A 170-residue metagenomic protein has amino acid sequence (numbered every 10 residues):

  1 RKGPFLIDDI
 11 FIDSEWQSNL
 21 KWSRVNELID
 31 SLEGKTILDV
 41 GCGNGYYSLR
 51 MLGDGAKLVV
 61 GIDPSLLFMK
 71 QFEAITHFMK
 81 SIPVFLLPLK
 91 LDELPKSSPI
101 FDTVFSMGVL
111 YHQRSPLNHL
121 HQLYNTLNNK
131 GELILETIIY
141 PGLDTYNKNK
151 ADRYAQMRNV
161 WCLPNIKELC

Functional and structural regions predicted by a protein language model:
E15-K35: Conserved alpha-helix/loop element of class I SAM-dependent methyltransferases that forms part of the SAM/SAH-binding
K35-G43: Conserved class I S-adenosyl-L-methionine
N44-G55: Conserved SAM-binding loop of SAM-dependent methyltransferases across substrates and taxa, primarily the Class I
K80-D92: Conserved SAM-binding strand-loop segment of SAM-dependent methyltransferases
P95-V104: A short acidic, Gly/Pro-enriched loop at the edge of an enzyme's catalytic core that lines a small-molecule cofactor
L117-E132: A short glycine-rich, Lys/Arg-flanked "PGG" loop and its adjoining helix->strand segment in the class I
I138-V160: Short, glycine-/aromatic-enriched active-site segment of Class I SAM-dependent methyltransferases
W161-C170: Short alpha-helix
